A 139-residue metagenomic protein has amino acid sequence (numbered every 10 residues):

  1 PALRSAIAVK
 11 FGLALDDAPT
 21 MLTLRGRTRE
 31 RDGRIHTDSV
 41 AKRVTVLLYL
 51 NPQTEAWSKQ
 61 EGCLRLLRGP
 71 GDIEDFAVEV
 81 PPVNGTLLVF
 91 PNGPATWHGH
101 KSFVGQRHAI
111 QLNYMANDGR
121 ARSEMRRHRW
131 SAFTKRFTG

Functional and structural regions predicted by a protein language model:
P1: A short, highly charged nucleic-acid-interacting micro-segment common to nuclease and nuclease-linked defense proteins
R4-R129: Catalytic core of non-heme Fe(II) oxygenases with the double-stranded beta-helix
H128-G139: Low-complexity, Gly/Ser/Thr/Pro-rich intrinsically disordered linker/tail segments
